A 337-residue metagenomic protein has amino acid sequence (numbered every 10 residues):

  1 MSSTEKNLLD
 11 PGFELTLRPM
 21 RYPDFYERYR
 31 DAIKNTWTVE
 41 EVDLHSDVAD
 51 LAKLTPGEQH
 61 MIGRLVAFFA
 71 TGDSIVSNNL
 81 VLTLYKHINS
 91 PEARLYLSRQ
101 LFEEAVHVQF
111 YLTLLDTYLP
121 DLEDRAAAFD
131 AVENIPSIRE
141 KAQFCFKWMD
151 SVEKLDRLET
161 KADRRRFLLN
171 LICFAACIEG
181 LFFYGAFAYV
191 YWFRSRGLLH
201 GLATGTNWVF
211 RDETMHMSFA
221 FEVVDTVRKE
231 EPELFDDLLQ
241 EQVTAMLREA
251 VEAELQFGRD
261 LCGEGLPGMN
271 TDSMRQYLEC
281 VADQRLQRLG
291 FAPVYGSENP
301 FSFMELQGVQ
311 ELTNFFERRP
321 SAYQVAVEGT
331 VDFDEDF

Functional and structural regions predicted by a protein language model:
M1-F337: Non-heme di-metal
